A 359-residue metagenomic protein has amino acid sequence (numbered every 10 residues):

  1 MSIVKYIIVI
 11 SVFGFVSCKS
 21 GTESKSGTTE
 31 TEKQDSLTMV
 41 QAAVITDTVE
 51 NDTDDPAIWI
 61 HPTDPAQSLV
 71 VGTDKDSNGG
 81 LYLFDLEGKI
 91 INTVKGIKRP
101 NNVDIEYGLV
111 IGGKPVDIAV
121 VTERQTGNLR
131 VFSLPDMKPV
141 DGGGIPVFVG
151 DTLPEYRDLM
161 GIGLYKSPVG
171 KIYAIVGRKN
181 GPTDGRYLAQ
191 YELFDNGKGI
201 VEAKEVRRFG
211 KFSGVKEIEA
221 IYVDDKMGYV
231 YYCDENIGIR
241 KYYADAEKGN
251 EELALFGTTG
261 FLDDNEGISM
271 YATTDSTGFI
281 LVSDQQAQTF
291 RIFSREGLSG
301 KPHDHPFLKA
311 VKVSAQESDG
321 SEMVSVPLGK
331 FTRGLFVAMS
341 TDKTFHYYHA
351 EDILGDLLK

Functional and structural regions predicted by a protein language model:
A43-G79: Beta-strand-rich domains and repeat architectures in extracellular enzymes and scaffolds, especially beta-propellers
T46-E50, V94-I97, G150-E155, F209-G214 (+2 more regions): Surface loop/turn motifs at the tips and blade-to-blade linkers of beta-strand repeat domains
D52-A66, N102-P115, D158-K171, V215-G228 (+2 more regions): Structural signature of eukaryotic scaffold interfaces centered on beta-propeller domains
H61-T63, L109-V110, F132-D141, Y191-V201 (+4 more regions): Short loop/turn segments immediately following beta-strands, especially the blade-tip and inter-blade linker loops
L86-G127: Blade-loop segments of beta-propeller domains
G127-N128, F132-I172, G177-R178: Asp-box/WD-like beta-propeller blade repeats and closely related beta-sheet repeat scaffolds
A254-G267, G300-L328: Conserved blade-ending motifs and adjacent loop-strand segments that build the rim/top face of beta-propeller domains
G260-P306: Loop/turn-rich, solvent-exposed surfaces of beta-rich toroidal or solenoidal domains
